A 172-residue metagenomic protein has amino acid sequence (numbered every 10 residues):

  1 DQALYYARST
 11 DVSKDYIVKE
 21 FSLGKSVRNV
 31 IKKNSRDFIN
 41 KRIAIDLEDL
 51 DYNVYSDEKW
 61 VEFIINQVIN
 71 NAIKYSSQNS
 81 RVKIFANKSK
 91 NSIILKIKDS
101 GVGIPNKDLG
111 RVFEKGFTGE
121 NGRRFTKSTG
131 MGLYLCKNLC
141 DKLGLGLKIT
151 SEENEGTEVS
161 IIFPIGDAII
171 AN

Functional and structural regions predicted by a protein language model:
D11-Y16, N53-S56: Conserved micro-motifs of the catalytic ATP-binding
D37-D46: Short conserved segments within the C-terminal catalytic ATPase subdomain
A72-I73: Short helix-loop "hinge" at the ATP-lid/N-box region of the Bergerat-fold HATPase_c
N79-N91: Short beta-strand/loop element within the Bergerat-fold HATPase_c
D99: Acidic ATP/Mg2+-coordinating residue in the GHKL
I104-G116: Short conserved segment of the HATPase_c
L145-L147: Conserved glycine-rich
